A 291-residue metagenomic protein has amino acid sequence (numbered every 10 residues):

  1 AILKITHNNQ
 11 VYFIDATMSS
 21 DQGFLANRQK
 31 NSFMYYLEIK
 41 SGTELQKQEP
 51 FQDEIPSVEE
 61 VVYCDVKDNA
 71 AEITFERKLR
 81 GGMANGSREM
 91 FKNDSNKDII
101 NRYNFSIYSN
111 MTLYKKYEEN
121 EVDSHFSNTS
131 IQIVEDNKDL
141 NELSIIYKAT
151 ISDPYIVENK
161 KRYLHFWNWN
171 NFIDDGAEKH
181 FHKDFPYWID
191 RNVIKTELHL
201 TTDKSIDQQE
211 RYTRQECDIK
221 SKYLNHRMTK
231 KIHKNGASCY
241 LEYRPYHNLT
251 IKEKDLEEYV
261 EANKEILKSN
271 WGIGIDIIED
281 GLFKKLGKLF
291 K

Functional and structural regions predicted by a protein language model:
A1-K291: A sensor for short, sequence-defined functional sites
